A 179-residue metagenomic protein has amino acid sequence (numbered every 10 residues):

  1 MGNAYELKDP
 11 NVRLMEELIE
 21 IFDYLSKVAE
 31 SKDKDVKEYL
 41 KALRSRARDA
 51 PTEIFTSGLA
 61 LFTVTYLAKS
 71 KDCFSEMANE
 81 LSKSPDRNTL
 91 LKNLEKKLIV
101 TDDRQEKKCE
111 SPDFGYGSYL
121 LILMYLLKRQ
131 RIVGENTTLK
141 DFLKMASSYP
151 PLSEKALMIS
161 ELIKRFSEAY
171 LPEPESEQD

Functional and structural regions predicted by a protein language model:
M1-D179: Small/polar/charged residue-enriched interaction surfaces, especially the RNA/DNA-contacting tracks of RNP/CRISPR
